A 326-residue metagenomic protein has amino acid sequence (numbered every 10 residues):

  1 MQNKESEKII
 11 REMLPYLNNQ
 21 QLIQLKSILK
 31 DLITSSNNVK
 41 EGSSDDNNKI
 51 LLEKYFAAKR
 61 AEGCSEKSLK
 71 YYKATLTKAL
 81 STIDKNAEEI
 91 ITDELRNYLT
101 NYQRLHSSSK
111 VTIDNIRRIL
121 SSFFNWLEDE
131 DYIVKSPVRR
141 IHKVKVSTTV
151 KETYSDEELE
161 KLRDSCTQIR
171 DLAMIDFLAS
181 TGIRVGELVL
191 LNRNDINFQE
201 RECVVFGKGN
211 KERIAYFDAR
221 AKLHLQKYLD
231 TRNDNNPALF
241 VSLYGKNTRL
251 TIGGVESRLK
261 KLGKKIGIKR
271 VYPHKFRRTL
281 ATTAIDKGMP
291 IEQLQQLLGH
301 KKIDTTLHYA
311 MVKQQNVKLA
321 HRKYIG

Functional and structural regions predicted by a protein language model:
Q24-L32, A215, M311-G326: DNA/chromatin major-groove-contacting recognition/catalytic segments
T34-G42, I50-V150, T231: N-terminal core-binding DNA-recognition domain of tyrosine recombinases/integrases
T77, S121, L172-G186, E202-C203 (+1 more regions): Short pre-functional
I133, T148, D156-V185, G209-K211: Basic, Lys/Arg- and aromatic-enriched nucleic-acid-binding interface segment
T153, K208, L298, K302-K323: Catalytic-site neighborhood detector that most strongly recognizes the C-terminal catalytic loop/helix of tyrosine
D176, S180, R277-H300: C-terminal catalytic core of tyrosine-transesterase DNA break-rejoin enzymes
T181, L190-H224: Conserved tyrosine-mediated DNA breakage-rejoining catalytic core shared by Y-recombinases
D218-I268: Active-site/catalytic core of tyrosine-dependent DNA strand-transfer enzymes
